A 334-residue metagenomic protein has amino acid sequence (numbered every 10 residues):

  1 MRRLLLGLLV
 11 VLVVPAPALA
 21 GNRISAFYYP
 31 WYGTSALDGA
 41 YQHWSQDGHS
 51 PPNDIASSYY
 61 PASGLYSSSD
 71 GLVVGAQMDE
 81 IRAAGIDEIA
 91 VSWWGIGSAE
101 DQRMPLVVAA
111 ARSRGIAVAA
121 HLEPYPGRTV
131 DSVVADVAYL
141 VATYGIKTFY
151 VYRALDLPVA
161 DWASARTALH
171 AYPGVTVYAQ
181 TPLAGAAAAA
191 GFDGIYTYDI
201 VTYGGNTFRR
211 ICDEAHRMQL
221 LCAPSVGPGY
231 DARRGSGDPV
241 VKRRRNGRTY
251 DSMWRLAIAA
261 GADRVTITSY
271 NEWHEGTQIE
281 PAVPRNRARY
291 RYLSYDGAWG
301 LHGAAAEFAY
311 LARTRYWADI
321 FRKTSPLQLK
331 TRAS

Functional and structural regions predicted by a protein language model:
M1-L4: Positively charged n-region of N-terminal signal peptides that target proteins for export
L6-P15: Bacterial N-terminal signal peptides
L19-L327: Glycan-processing catalytic domains of CAZymes
K330-S334: Extracytoplasmic low-complexity repetitive segments enriched in small/polar residues
